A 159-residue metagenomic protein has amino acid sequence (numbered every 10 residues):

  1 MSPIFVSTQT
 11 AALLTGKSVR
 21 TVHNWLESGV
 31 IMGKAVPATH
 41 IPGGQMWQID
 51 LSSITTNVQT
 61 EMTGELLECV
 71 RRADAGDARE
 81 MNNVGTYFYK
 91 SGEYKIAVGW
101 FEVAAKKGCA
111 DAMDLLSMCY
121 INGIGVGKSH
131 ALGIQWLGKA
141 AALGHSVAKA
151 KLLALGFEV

Functional and structural regions predicted by a protein language model:
M1-T21, L137: Polyanion-binding surface elements
S7, V30-T63: Short helix-start
L66, V70, D77-T86, D114-L116: Alpha-helical tetratricopeptide repeat
D74-D77, E93, K107-A110, N122-I124 (+2 more regions): Short helix-capping/linker turns of helical repeat alpha-solenoids
N83-K90, L115-N122, A154-E158: Hydrophobic face of amphipathic alpha-helices that form TPR/SEL1-like repeat modules and related alpha-solenoid
K128-S146, L153-F157: TPR/TPR-like (Sel1-like) alpha-helical repeat modules
